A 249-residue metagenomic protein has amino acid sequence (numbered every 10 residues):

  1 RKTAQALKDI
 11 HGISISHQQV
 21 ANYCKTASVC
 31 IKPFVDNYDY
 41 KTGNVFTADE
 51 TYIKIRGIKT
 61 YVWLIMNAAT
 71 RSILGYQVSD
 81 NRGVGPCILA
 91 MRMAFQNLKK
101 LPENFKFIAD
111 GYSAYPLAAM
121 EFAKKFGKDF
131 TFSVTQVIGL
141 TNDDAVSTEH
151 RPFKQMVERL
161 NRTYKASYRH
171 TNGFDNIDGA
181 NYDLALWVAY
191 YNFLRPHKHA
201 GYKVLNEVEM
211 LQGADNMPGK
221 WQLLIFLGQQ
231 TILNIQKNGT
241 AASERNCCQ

Functional and structural regions predicted by a protein language model:
R1-V45, E50-R56, T70: Short, positively charged, Gly/Tyr-enriched micro-motifs that form contact patches at catalytic or ligand/partner
K25-T26, Y76-K100: Active-site beta-loop-alpha junctions of metal-dependent nucleic acid enzymes, especially the RNase H-like/DDE
I58-L64: Short glycine-rich loop/turn motifs
R71-Y76, H170-N172: Short small-residue beta-strand/loop micro-motif enriched in glycine and branched aliphatics
N104-G111: Short glycine-rich phosphate-binding loop at a beta-alpha junction
G111-Y112, P116-F174: Helix-centered, glycine/charged polyanion-binding patches within enzymatic domains that contact phosphate-containing
E149, H170-Q249: C-terminal domain-tail junction helix/linker
